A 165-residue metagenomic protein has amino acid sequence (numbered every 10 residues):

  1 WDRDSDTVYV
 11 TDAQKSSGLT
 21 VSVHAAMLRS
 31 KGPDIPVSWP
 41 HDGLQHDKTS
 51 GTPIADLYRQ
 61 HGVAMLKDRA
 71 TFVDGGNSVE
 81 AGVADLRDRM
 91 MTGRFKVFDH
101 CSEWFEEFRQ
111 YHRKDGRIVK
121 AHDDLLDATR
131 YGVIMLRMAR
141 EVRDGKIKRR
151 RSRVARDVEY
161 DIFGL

Functional and structural regions predicted by a protein language model:
D4-I118, R140, D144-R153, D157-L165: Mg2+-dependent endonuclease catalytic cores in nucleic-acid-processing enzymes, primarily RNase H-like
R117-G145: Acidic, Mg2+-coordinating catalytic module of metal-dependent nucleases/exonucleases that use a two-metal-ion mechanism
